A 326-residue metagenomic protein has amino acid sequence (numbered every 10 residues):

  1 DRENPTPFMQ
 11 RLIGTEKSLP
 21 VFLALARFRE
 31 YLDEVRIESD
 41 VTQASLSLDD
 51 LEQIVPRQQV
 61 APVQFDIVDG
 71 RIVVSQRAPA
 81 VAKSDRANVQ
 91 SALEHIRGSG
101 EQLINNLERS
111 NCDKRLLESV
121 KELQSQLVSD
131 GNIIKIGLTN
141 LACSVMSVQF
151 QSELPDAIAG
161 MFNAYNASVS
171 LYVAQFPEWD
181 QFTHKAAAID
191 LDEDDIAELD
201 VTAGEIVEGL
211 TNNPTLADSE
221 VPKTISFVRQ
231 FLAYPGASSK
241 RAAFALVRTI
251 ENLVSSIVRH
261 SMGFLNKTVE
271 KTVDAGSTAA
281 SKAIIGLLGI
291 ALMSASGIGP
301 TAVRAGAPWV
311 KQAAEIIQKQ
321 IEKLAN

Functional and structural regions predicted by a protein language model:
D1-E205: Contiguous patches in non-transmembrane
L154-N266: Membrane-active, amphipathic/fusogenic segments and juxtamembrane/transmembrane anchors that bind or insert into lipid
K240-A325: Membrane-inserting effector segments that mediate pore formation, membrane fusion, or transient membrane insertion
